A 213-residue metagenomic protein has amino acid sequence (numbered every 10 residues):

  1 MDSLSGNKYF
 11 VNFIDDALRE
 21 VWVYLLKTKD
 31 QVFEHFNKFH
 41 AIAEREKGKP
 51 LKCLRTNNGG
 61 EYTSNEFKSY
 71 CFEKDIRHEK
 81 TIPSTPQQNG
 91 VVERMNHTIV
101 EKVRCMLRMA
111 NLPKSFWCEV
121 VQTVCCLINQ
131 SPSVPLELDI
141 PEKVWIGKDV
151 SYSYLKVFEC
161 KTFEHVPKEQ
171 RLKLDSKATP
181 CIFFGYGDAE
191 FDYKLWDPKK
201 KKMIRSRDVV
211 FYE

Functional and structural regions predicted by a protein language model:
M1-E213: Anionic group-binding determinants
